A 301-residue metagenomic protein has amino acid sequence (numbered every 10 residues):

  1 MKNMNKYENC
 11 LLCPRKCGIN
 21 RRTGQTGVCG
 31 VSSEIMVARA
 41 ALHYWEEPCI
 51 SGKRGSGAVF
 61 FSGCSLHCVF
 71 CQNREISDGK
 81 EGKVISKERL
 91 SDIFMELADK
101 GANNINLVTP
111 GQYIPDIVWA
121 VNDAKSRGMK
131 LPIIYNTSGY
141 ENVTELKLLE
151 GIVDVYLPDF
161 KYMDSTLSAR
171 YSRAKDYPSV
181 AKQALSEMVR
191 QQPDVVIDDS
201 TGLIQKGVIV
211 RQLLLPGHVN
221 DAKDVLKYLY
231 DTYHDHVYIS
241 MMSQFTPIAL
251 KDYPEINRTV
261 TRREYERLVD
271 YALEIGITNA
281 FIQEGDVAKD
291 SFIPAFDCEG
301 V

Functional and structural regions predicted by a protein language model:
M1-T26, D194-V301: Auxiliary Fe-S-binding modules of radical SAM enzymes
C29-V155, D164-T166: Conserved Radical SAM active-site core
G57, I105, I133-Y135, Y156-P158 (+3 more regions): Hydrophobic faces of well-ordered beta-strands that scaffold small-molecule active sites in alpha/beta enzyme cores
S77, I114, G139-N142, F160-P178 (+3 more regions): Conserved radical SAM core fold
I85, Q112, S172-V180, G217 (+1 more regions): Alpha-helix N-cap and loop-to-helix initiation/capping positions
V121-P132, A184-M188, R262-L268: Alpha-helix-loop-beta-strand connector modules within alpha/beta enzyme cores
E150-D164, H236-Q244: Non-cysteine beta-strand/loop elements that form the S-adenosyl-L-methionine
A169-T201: Anionic-ligand binding region
